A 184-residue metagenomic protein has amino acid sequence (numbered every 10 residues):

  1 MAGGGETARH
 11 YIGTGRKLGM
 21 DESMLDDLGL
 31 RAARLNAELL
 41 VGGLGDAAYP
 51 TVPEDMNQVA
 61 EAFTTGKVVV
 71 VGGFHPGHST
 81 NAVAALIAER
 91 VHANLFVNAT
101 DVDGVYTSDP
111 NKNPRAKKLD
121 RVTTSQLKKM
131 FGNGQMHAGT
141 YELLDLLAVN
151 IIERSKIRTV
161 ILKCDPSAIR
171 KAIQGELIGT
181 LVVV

Functional and structural regions predicted by a protein language model:
A2-V184: C-terminal catalytic "cap/lid" subdomain
